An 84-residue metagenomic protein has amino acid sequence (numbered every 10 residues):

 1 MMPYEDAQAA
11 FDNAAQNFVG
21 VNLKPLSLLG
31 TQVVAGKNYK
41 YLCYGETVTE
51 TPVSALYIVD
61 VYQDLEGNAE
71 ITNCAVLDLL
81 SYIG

Functional and structural regions predicted by a protein language model:
M1-G84: N- and C-terminal low-complexity/disordered segments
